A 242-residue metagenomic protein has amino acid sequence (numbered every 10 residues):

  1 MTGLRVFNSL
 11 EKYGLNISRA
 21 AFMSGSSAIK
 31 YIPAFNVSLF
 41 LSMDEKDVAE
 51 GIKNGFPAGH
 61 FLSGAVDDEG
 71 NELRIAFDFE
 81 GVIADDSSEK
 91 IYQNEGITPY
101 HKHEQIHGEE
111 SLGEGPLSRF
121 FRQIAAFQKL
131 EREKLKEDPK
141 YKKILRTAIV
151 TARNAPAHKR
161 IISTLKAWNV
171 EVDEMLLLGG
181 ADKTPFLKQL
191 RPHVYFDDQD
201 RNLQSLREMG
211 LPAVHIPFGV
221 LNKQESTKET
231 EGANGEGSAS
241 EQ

Functional and structural regions predicted by a protein language model:
M1-E45, K53-H60, N169, L176-L178 (+2 more regions): Active-site phosphate-binding/coordination module
M1-S26, E69-N71, D78-L177: Alpha-helical substrate-recognition element adjacent to the catalytic core
G25-Y31, V66-D67, A181-F186, G219-Q224: A short acidic, often aromatic-flanked loop/helix-cap motif at beta-alpha or helix-coil junctions that lines enzyme
P33, S118-A125, K188, Q204: Amphipathic, non-transmembrane alpha-helical secondary structure
V37-D67, K142, Q189-E229: Acidic, Mg2+-coordinating phosphoryl-transfer loop and its flanking beta/alpha structural elements, shared across
L73-I75, P192-H193: The start of beta-strands in P-loop NTPase/AAA+ ATPase cores
I106-L112, L221-G232: A short, conserved beta-to-alpha structural element at the edge of catalytic cores that scaffolds binding
A233-Q242: Long, low-complexity, intrinsically disordered segments
